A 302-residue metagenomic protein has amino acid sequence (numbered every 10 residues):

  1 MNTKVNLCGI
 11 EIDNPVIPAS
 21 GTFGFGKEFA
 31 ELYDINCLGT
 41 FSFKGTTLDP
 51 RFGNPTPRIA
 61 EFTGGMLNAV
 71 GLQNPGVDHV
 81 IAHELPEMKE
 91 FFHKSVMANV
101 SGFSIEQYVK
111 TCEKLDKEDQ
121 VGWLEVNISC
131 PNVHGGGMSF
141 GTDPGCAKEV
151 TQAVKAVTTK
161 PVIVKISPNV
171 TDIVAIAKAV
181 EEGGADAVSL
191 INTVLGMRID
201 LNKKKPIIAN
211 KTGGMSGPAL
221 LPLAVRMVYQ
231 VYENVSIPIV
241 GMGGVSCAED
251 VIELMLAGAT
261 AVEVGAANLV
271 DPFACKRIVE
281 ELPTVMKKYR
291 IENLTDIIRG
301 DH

Functional and structural regions predicted by a protein language model:
M1-V96, S101-G102: N-terminal capping/small domains of soluble enzymes
V5-N6, I10, I81-F92, D116 (+5 more regions): Surface-exposed amphipathic alpha-helices with a cationic face
G21-G26, G102-I105, P168-D172, V245: Short beta->alpha connector loops
L38-G39, K44, K94, V121-L124 (+3 more regions): Short acidic/polar active-site loop segments enriched in Thr and Asp
K44, G243, G265-A266: Short beta->alpha connector loops at strand-helix junctions that form conserved, small/polar/Pro-enriched
N54-T63, I199-G213, M255, A267-E292: C-terminal helical cap(s) of enzyme catalytic domains, especially alpha/beta-barrels
I105-V240, E249-A259, V264: Alpha/beta enzyme core
T295-H302: A short, charged, Gly/Pro-tolerant segment at domain boundaries
